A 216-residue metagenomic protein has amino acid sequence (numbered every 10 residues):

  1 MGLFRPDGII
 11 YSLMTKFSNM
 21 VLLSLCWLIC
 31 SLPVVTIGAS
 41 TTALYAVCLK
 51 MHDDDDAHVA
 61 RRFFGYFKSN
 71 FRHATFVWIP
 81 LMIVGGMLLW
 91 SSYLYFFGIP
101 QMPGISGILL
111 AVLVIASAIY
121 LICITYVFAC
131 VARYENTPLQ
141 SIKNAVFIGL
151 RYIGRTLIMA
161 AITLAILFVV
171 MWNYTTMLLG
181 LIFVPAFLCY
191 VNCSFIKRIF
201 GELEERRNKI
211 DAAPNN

Functional and structural regions predicted by a protein language model:
M1-L110, Y120-Y126, C130-N216: Helix-coil boundary and N-terminal low-complexity module in membrane systems
A116: Conserved, surface-exposed functional patches that form binding/active-site neighborhoods
